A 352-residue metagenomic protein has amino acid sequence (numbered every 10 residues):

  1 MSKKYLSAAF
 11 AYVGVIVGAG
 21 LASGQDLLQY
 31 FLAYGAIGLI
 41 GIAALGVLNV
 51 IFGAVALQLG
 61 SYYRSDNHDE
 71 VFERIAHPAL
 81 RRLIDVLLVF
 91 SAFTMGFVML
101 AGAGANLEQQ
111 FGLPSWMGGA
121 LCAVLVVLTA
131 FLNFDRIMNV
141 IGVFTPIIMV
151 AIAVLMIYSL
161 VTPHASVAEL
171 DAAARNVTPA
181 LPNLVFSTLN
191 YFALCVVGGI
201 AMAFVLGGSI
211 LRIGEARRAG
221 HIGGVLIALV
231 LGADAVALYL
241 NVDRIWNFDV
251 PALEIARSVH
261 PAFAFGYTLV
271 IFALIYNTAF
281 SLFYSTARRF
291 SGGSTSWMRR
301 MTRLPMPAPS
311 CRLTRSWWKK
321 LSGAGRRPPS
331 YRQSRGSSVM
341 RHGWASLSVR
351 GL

Functional and structural regions predicted by a protein language model:
K3, A33-G38, Y62-S91, Q109-S115 (+3 more regions): Transmembrane-helix boundary/entry motifs in multi-pass membrane transporters
K3-A22, L88-A92, G96, Y158-H164 (+2 more regions): Hydrophobic, membrane-embedded alpha-helices of multi-pass small-molecule transporters
S7-V13, I40-V47, L83-F93, Q109-N133 (+7 more regions): Transmembrane alpha-helical segments of multi-pass small-molecule transport proteins
A19, V126, I147-A174, A193 (+1 more regions): Hydrophobic alpha-helical segments and their helix-loop junctions in multi-pass secondary transporters
Q29, L59-Y62, M99-Q110, A123-F144 (+3 more regions): Membrane-water interface regions at transmembrane-helix termini and the short interhelical loops of multi-pass membrane
Y34-I42, G46, V140-I147, G207-A233: Junctions where cytoplasmic loops transition into the N-terminal start of transmembrane alpha-helices in multi-pass
A43-D69, A233-A237: Juxtamembrane transmembrane-helix boundary signature
N176-V177, L238-P261: Membrane-interface interhelical connector segments
